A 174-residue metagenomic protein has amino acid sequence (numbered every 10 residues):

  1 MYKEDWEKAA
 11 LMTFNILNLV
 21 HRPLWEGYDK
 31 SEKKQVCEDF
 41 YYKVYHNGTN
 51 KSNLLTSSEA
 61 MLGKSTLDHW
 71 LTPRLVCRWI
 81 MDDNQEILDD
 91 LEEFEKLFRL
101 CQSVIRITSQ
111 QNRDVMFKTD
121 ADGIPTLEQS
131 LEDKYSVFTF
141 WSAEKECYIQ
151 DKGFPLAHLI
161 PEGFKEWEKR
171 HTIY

Functional and structural regions predicted by a protein language model:
M1-L62, T119-A121, P125-I173: Nuclease and nuclease-like effector domains acting on nucleic acids or nucleotide cofactors
K8, Q35, L62-S65, K96-R106: Short, well-structured alpha-helical interface segments that form or flank functional binding sites
Q35, Q85, Q102, Q110-Q111 (+2 more regions): Residue-identity detector for glutamine
M61-R99: Histidine-centered nuclease catalytic patch
V76-D82, Q110-R113, F117, E144 (+2 more regions): An almost-null, non-specific background feature that weakly reflects generic protein context rather than any particular
F98-I124: Short Cys/His-centered divalent metal-binding micro-motifs
